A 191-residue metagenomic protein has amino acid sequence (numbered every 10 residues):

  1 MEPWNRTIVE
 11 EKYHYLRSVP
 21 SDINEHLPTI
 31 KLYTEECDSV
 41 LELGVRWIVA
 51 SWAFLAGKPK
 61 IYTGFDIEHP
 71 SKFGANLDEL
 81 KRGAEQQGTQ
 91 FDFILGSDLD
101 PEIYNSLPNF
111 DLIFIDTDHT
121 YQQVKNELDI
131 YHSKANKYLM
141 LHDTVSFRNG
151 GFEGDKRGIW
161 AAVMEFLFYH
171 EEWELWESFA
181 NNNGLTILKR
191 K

Functional and structural regions predicted by a protein language model:
W4-R6, K12-K191: S-adenosylmethionine/decaboxylated-SAM
